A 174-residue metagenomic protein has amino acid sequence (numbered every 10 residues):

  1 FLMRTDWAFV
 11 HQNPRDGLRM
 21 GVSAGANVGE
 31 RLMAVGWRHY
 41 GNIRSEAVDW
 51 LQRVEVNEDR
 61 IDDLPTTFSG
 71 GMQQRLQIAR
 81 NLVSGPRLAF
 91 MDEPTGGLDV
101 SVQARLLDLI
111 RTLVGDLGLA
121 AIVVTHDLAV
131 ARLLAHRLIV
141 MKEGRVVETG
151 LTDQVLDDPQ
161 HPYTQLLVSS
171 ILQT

Functional and structural regions predicted by a protein language model:
F1-A8, A26, A34, Q154-P159: ABC ATPase NBD coupling module
F9, L156-T174: C-terminal boundary and immediately downstream tail of ABC-type ATPase nucleotide-binding domains
N42-D59, V168-S169: Conserved ABC ATPase "signature" region
L64-F68, M72: Conserved ABC ATPase signature
A131-L133: A short, surface-exposed alpha-helical micro-motif characterized by mixed small hydrophobic and charged/polar residues
T149-G150: ABC ATPase "signature
